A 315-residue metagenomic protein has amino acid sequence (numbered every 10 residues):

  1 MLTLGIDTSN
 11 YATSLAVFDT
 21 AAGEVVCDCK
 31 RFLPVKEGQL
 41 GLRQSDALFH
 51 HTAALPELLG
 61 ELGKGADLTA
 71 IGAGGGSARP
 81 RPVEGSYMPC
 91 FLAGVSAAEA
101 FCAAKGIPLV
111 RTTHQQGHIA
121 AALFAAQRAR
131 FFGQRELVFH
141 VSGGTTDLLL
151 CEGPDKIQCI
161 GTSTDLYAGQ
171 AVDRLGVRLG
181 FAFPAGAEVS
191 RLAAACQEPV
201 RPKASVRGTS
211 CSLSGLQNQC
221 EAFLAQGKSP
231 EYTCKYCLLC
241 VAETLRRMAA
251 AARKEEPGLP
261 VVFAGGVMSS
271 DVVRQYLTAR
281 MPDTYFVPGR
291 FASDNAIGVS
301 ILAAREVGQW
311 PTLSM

Functional and structural regions predicted by a protein language model:
M1, I107, R111-L137, I301-R305: Conserved phosphate-binding catalytic cores of ATP/NTP-utilizing and phosphoryl-transfer enzymes
T3-I6, A70-G72, C90, E136-H140 (+1 more regions): Short glycine-aspartate micro-motif
T8-S9, A16-F18, G23-D28, R130-Q134 (+3 more regions): A short helix-loop
L33-K64: N-terminal phosphate-binding loop and adjacent alpha-helix
E57-S96: Short beta-strand-loop/turn "lid" adjacent to the catalytic site in phosphate-handling enzymes
A73-G76, S142-G144, V262-S270: Glycine-rich beta-strand-to-loop/alpha-helix junction loops that act as flexible
H118-A122, V287-M315: Glycine-rich phosphate-binding/hydrolytic loop that grips phosphoryl groups
S190-V261, V267-Y285, A304-T312: A contiguous, well-structured pocket-lining segment that forms one wall/lid of small-molecule binding clefts in soluble
